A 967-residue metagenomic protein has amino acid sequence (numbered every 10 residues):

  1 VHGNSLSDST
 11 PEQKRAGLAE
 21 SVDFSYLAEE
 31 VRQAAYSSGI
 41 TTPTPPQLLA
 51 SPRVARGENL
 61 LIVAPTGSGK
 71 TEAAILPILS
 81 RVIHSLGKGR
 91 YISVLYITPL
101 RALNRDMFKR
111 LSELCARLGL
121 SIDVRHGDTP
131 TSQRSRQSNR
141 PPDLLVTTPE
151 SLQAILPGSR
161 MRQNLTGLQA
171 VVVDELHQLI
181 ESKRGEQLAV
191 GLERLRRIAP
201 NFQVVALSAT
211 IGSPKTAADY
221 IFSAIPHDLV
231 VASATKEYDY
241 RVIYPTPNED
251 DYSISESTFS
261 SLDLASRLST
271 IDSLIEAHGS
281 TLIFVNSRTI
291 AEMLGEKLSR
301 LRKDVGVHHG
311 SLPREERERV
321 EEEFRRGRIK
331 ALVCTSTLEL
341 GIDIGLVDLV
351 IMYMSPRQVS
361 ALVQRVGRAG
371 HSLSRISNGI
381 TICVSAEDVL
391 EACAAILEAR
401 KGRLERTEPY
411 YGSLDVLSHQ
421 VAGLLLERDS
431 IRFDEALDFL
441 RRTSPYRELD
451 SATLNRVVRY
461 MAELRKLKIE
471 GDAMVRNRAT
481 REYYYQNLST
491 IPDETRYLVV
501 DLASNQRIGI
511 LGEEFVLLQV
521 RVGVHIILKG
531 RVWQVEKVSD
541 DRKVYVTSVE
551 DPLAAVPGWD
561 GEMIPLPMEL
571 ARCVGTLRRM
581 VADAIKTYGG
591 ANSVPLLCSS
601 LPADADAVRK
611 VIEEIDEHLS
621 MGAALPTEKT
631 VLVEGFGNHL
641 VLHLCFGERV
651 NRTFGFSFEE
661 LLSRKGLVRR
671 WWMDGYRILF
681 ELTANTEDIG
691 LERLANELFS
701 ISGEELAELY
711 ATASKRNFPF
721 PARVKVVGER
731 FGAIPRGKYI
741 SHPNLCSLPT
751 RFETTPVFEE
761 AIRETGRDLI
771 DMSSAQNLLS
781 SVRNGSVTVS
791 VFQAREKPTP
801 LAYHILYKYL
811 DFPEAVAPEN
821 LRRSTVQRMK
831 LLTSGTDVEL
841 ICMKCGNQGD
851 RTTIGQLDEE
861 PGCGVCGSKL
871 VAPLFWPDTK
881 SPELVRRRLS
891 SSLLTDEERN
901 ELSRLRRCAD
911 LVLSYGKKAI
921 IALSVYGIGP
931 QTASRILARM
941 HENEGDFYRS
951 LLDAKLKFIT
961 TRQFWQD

Functional and structural regions predicted by a protein language model:
T10-D23, E30-Y36, T42-P45, L49 (+3 more regions): Helicase motor core with emphasis on the C-terminal RecA-like subdomain
L48, T235, I376, S539 (+2 more regions): Short Gly/Ser/Thr- and Asp/Glu-enriched loop/turn motifs at secondary-structure junctions
S255-S257, L262-S266, E470-L517: A contiguous, basic/glycine-rich beta-loop/short-helix subdomain that forms a polymer-engagement track
R319, R326, E494-G523, V641-C645 (+1 more regions): A short, contiguous, amphipathic alpha-helix enriched in charged residues
L437-L498, P557-G558, E562-D967: Extended, highly charged accessory segments
I491-D493, V520, I527, V538: Short, well-ordered loop/turn sites that connect or cap secondary structure elements
V524-W533: Short coil-to-beta-strand transition motifs
S539-G558: Short, solvent-exposed secondary-structure boundary/capping segments
